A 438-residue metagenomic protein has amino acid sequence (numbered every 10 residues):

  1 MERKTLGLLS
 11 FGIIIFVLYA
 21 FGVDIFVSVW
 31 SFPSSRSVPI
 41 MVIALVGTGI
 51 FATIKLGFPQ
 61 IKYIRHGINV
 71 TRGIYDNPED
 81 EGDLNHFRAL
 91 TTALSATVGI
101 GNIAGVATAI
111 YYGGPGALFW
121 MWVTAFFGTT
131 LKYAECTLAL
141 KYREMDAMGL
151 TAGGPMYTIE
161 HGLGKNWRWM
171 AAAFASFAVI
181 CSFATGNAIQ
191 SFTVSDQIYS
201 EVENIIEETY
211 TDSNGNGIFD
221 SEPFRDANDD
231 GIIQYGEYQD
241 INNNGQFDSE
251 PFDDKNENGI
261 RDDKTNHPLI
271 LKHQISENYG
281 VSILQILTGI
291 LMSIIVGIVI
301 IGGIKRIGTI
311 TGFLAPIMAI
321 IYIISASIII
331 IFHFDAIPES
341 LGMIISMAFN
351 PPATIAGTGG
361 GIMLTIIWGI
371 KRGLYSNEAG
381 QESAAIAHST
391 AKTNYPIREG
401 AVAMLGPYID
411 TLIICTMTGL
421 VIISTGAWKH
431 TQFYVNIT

Functional and structural regions predicted by a protein language model:
M1-I100, I110-A117, G128: N-terminal alpha-helical transmembrane segments of multi-pass membrane transport and channel/translocase proteins
A44-T48, A52-I68, F192-I198, L284-H333 (+1 more regions): Membrane-interface loop-to-helix entry segments
A52-T53, S95, T124-G149, M156 (+3 more regions): Helix-loop-helix module between adjacent transmembrane segments
F58-H86, T108-I110, G114-L118, W122 (+2 more regions): Flexible loop linkers connecting adjacent transmembrane helices in multi-pass alpha-helical membrane transporters
E79-Y111, L138-G162, A173-S176, G359-Y408: Alpha-helical membrane segments and immediately flanking helix-loop junctions that form or couple to the substrate/ion
Y133-A147, S325-M343, T354-G360, T390-A391 (+1 more regions): Extracellular/periplasmic helix-exit of transmembrane alpha-helices
T209-D220, F224-D263, H267: Acidic, glycine-anchored loop motifs typical of Ca2+
I298-G312, I317-A384, S389, N394 (+1 more regions): Membrane-embedded translocation segments of transport machinery
